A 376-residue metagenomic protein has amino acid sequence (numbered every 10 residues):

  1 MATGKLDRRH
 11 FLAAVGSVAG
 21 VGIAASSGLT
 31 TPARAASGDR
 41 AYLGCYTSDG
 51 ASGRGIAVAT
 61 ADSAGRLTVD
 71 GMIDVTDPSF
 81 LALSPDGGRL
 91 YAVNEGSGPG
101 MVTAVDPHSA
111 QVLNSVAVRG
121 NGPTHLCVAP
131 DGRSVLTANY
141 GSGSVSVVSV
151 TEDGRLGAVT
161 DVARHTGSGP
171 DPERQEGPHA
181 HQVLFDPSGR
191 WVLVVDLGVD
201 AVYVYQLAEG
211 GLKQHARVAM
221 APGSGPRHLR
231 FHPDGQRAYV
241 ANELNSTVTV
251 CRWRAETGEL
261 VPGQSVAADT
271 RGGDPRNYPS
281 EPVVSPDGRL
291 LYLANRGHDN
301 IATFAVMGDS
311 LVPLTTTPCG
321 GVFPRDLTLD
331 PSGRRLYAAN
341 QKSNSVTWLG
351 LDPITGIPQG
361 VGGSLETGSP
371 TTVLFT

Functional and structural regions predicted by a protein language model:
M1-A19: N-terminal secretory signal peptides and thylakoid transit peptides that target proteins across membranes
A25-T47, G55: C-terminal segment of N-terminal export signals and the immediately downstream linker at the start of the mature
Y46-S48, E95-S97, Y140, V150 (+6 more regions): Short loop/turn segments immediately following the C-termini of beta-strands
G50-S52, V75-P85, R119-P130, T166-S188 (+4 more regions): Beta-rich, blade/repeat-based domains predominating in secreted/periplasmic proteins but also intracellular
T60-G65, P107-H108, S149-L156, Q206-G211 (+3 more regions): Short loop/turn segments immediately following beta-strands, especially the blade-tip and inter-blade linker loops
T68-I73, Q111-V116, G169-E173, Q214-A219 (+3 more regions): A short beta-strand motif characteristic of beta-propeller blades
L113-H181: Asp-box/WD-like beta-propeller blade repeats and closely related beta-sheet repeat scaffolds
